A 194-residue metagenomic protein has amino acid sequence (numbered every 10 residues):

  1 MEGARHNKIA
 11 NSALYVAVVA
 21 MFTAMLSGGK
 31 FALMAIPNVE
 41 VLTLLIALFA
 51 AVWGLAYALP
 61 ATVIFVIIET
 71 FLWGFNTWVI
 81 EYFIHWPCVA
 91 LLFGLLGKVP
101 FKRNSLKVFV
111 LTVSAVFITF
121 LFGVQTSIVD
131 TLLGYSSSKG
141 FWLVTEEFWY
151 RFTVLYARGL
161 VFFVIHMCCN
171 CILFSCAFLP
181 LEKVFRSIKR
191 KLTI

Functional and structural regions predicted by a protein language model:
M1-A61: Hydrophobic transmembrane alpha-helices
E2-T23, S27, E81-Y135, F174: Short helix-perturbing small/polar motifs within transmembrane alpha-helices
S27-E40, V63-K98: Interfacial aromatic-anchored transmembrane helix boundaries in multi-pass membrane proteins
A35-I36, E40, V79-I80, N104-I194: Membrane-embedded alpha-helical hairpins and interfacial helices in multi-pass inner-membrane proteins
L44-A47, V66, T70, A90 (+2 more regions): Hydrophobic transmembrane alpha-helices of multi-pass small-molecule transporters
V52-A56, L92-F101, L179-R186: Structural signal for the C-terminal ends of transmembrane alpha-helices and the immediately following loop
P60-I64, A177: Short hydrophobic alpha-helical segments that form membrane-spanning helices or hydrophobic packing faces of helical
